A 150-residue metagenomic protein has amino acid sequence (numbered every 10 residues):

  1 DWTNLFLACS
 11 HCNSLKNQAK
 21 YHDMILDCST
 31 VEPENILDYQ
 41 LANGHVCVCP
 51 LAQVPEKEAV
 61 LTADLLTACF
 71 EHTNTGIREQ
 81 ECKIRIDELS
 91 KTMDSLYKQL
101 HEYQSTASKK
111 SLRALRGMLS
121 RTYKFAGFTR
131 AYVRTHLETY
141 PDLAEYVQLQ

Functional and structural regions predicted by a protein language model:
D1-N4, V31: Short linker/helix segments within small regulatory modules
L5-L26: Short Cys/His-centered divalent metal-binding micro-motifs
F6, S10, D38, E71-T73 (+1 more regions): Residue-level recognition of well-ordered secondary-structure positions
C12, P33, G44: Short Cys/His-rich metal-coordination motifs, predominantly Zn2+-binding knuckles/fingers
L15, L26-C28, R78, R85: Generic structural signal for short, flexible, solvent-exposed coil/loop and linker residues
D23, D27-T30, N35: Conserved catalytic core of two-metal-ion nucleotidyltransferases
L37-E81: A contiguous pocket-lining binding segment that forms or flanks enzyme active sites
A63-Q150: C-terminal, charged low-complexity interaction regions
